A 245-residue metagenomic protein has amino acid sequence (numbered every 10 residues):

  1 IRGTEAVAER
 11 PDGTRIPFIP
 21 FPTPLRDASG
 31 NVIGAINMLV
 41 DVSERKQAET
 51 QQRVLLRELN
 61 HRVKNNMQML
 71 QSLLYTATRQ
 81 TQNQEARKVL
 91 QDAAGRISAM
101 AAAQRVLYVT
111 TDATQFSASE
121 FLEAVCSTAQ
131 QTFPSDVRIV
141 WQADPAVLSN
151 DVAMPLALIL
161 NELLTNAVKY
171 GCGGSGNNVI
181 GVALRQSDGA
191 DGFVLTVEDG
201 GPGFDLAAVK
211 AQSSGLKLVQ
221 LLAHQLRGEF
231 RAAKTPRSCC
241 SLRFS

Functional and structural regions predicted by a protein language model:
R2-V7, D12-P20, R26, I36: PAS/PAC sensory module
T23-A28, R185: Output-coupling edge of small sensory domains
A28, V42-R45: Sensory-module boundary signal marking interfaces of small helical input modules and downstream signaling cores
N31, M38: Sensory beta-strand/linker motifs that couple input domains to effectors
Q51-L56, Q82, F116, F133-E162 (+2 more regions): Conserved short strand/loop->alpha-helix "switch" segment adjacent to the catalytic nucleotide/phosphoryl-transfer site
Q91-S98, A102, Q115-Q131, R185: Short beta-to-alpha transition helix within the HATPase_c
A190-L216: Glycine-rich/acidic phosphate-handling loop/turn and adjacent ATP-lid/helix of nucleotide-binding kinase/ATPase domains
L206-T235: ATP phosphate-binding glycine-rich loop and adjacent ATP-lid/helix-beta elements within ATP-binding kinase/ATPase
